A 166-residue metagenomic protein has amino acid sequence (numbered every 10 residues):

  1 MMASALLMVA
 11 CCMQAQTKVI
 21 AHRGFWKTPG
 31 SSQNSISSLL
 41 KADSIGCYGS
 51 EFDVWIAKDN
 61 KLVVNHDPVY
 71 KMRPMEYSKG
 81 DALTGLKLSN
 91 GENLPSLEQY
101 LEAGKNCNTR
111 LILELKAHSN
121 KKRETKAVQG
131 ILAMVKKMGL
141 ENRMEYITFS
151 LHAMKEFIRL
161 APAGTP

Functional and structural regions predicted by a protein language model:
M1-K18: Bacterial Sec-dependent N-terminal signal peptides
A15-P166: Phosphate-group recognition and catalysis centered on beta-loop-alpha active-site segments
